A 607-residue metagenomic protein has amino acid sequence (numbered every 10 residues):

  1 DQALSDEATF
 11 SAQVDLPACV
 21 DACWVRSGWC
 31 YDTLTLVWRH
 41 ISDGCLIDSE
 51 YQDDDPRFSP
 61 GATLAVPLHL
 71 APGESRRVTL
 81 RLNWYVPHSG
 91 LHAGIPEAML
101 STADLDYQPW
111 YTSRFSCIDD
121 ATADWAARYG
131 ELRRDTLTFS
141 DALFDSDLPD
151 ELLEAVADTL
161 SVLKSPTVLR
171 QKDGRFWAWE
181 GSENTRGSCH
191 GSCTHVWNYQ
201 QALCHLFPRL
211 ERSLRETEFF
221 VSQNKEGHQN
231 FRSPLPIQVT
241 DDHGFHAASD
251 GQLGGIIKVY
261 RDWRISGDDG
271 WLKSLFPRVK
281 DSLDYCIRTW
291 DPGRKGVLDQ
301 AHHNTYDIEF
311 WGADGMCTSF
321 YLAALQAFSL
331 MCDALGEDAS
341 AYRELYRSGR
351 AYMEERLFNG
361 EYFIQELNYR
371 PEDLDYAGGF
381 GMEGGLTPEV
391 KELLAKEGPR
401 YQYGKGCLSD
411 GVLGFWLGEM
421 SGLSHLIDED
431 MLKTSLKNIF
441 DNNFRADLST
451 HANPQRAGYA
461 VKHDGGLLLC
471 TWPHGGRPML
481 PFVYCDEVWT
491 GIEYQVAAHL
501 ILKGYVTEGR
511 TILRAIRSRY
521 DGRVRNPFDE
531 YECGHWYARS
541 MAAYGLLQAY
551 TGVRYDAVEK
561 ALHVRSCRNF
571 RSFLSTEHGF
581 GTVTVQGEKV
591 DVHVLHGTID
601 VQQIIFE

Functional and structural regions predicted by a protein language model:
D1-R26, T63, H69-R77, G90-L91 (+5 more regions): Beta-rich accessory regions
D1-W197, L210-R212, V221, D269 (+2 more regions): Acidic/polar, glycine-enriched structural segments that form the non-catalytic walls/loops of the carbohydrate-binding
V66-A71, V78, C189-V196, Q200 (+6 more regions): C-terminal substrate/ligand-recognition segments
R81-P87, P208, D268, A334 (+12 more regions): Short, well-ordered loop/turn and helix-capping segments at boundaries between secondary-structure elements and domains
C117-R133, P149, R175-W179, R186-D299 (+7 more regions): Aromatic-rich carbohydrate-recognition surfaces in CAZymes
P149-N184, R209-H243, T289-A313, E354-W489 (+1 more regions): Extended glycan-interaction surfaces of carbohydrate-active proteins
A460-H463, M479-F482, D486-E487, E493-E607: Non-catalytic C-terminal accessory modules of carbohydrate-active enzymes
